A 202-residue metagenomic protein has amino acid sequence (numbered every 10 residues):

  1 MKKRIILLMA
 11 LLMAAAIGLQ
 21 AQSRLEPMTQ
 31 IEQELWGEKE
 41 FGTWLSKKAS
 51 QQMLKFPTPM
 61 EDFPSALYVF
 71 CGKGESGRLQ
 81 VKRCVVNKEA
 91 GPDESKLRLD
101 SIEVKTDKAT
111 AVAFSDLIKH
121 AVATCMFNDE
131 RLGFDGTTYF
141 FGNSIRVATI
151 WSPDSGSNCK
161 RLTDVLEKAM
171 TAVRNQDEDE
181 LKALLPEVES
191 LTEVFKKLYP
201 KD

Functional and structural regions predicted by a protein language model:
M1-R24: Bacterial Sec-dependent N-terminal signal peptides
Q22-D202: Function-determining sites in protein domains
